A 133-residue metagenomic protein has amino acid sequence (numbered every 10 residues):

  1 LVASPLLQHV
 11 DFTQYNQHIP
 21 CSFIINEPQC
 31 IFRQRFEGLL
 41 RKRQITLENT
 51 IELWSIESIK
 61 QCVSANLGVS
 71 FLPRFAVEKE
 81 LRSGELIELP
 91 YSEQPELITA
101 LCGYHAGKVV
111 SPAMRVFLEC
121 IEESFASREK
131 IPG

Functional and structural regions predicted by a protein language model:
L1-V2, S22, I87, L101-G103: Residues embedded in well-ordered beta-strands
V2-P28, Q34: Flexible hinge/capping segments at coil-to-helix
P5, R74-A76, A100: Short secondary-structure boundary segments
N16, K60-Q61, R115: Alpha-helical segments flanking ligand/cofactor-binding loops in enzyme cores
Q29, Q34-L89: Hydrophobic hinge/microswitch elements
Q29-R35, R43-I45, E119-G133: Ligand-binding clefts/hinges and TM-proximal coupling segments of bilobed small-molecule sensing domains
L89-I131: A late-sequence structural motif
